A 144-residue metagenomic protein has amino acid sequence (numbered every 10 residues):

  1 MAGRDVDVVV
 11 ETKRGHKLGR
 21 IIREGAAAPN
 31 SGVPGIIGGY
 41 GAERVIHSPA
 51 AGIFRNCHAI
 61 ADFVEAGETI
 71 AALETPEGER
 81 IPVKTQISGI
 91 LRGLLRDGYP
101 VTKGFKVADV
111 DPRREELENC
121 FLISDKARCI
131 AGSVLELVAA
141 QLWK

Functional and structural regions predicted by a protein language model:
M1-K144: Well-ordered secondary-structure scaffolds
